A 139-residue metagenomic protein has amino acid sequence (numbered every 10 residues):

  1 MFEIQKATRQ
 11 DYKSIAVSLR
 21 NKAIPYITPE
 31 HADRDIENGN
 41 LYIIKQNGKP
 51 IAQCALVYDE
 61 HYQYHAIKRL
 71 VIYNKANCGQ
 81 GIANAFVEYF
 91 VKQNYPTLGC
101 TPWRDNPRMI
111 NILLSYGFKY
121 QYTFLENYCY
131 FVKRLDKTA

Functional and structural regions predicted by a protein language model:
M1, A23, N94, L114-G117: Glycine-centered loop/turn motif at secondary-structure junctions
F2, R9-A76, F124: Acetyl-CoA-dependent GNAT
D33, R104-D105, N127-Y128: Conserved beta-strand edge residues that scaffold enzyme active sites
C78-K92, N111, S115: Conserved acetyl-CoA-binding loop-helix of GNAT-fold acetyltransferases
Q93-R104: Conserved GNAT acetyl-CoA-binding A-motif
R104-Y122: Conserved active-site alpha-helix within GNAT-family acetyltransferase domains
L125-A139: C-terminal "cap" of GNAT-fold acetyltransferases
